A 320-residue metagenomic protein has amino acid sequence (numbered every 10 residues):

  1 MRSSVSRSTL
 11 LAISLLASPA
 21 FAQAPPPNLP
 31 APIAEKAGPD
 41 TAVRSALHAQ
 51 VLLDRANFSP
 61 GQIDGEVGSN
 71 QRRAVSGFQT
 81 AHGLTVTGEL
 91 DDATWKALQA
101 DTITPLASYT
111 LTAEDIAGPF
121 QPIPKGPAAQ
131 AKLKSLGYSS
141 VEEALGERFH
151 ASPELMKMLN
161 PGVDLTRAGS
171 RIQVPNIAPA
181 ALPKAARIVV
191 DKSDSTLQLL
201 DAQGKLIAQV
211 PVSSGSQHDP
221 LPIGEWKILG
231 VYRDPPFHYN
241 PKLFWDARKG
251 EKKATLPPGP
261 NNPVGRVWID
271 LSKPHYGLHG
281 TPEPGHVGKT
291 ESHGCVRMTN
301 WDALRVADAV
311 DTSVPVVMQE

Functional and structural regions predicted by a protein language model:
M1-T9: Bacterial N-terminal signal peptides that target proteins for export
A17-P19: N-terminal signal peptide c-region/cleavage motif recognized by signal peptidases
P39-T87: A short amphipathic alpha-helical interaction element
Q50-L53, Q62-D64, A74-Q79, V141-F149 (+2 more regions): Short alpha-helical segments in extracytoplasmic peptidoglycan/chitin-binding modules and envelope-associated proteins
S69-R73, G77-D115, K157-R187: Extracellular LysM carbohydrate-binding repeats and other cell-envelope/extracellular binding modules
L182-T281: Gly/Pro-biased beta-strand-loop elements
K252-V267, L271-E320: C-terminal soluble interaction/assembly domains
